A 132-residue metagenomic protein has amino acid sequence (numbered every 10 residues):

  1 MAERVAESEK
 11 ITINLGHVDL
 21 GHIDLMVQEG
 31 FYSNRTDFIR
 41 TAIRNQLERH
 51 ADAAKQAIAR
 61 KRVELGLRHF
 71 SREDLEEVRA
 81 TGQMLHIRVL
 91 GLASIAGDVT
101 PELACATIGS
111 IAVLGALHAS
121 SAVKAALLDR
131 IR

Functional and structural regions predicted by a protein language model:
M1-V18, V27, T36: Short Lys/Arg-rich basic patches
A2-R4, G21-H22, S33-A57: Short, basic amphipathic alpha-helical segments that act as recognition/interaction helices in nucleic-acid-binding
E48-A80: Short, positively charged interaction helices/loops
I58, D74-L85, G97-G109, A125-I131: Short, T/G/N/S-enriched strand-turn elements that build extracellular solenoid repeat scaffolds
R62, L67, H86, L92 (+2 more regions): Detector for repetitive beta-architecture
